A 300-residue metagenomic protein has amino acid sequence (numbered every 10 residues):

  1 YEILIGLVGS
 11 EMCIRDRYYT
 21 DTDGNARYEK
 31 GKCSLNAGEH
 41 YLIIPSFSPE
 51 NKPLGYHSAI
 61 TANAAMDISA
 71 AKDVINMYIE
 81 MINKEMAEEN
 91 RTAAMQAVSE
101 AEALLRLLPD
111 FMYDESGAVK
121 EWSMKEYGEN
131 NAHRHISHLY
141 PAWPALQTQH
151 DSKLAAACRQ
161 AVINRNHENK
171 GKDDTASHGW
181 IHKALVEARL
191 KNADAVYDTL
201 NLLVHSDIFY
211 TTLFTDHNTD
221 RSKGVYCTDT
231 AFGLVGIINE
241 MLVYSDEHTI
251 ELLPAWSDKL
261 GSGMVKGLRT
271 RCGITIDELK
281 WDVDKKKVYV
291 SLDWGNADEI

Functional and structural regions predicted by a protein language model:
Y1-G9, I14: Single conserved hydrophobic/aromatic residue that forms the stacking wall/gate of nucleotide- or nucleobase-binding
R15-M81: Acidic/histidine-rich catalytic neighborhood
P49-P53, N192-A193, S206, K259-G261: Flexible loop/turn segments at secondary-structure boundaries
I60, A132-R134, K266-R271: Short Gly/Pro-enriched turn/cap motifs at secondary-structure boundaries
A64-T249: Active-site core of glycosidic bond-cleaving carbohydrate-active enzymes
T212, D246-D277: Glycan-recognition and catalytic regions of carbohydrate-active enzymes
I276-L279, Y289-S291: C-terminal low-complexity, glycine/proline- and small-hydrophobic-enriched intrinsically disordered tails that act as
V290-I300: Surface-exposed beta-strand/loop patches in extracellular or lumenal glycoproteins
